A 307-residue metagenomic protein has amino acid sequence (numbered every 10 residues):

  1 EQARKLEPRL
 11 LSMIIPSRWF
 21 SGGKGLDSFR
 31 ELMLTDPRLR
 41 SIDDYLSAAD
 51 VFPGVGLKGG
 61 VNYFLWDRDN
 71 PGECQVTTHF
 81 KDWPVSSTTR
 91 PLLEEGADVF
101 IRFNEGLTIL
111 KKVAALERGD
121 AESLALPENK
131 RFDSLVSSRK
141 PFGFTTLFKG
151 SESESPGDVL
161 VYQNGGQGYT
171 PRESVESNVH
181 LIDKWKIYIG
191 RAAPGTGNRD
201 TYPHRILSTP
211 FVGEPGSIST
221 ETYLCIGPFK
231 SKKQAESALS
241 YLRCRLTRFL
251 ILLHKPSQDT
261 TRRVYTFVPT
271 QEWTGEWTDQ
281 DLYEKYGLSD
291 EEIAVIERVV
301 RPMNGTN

Functional and structural regions predicted by a protein language model:
E1-D50, N62-W66, A238: Conserved Class I SAM-dependent methyltransferase catalytic core
S12, E292-V295: A generic structural-conservation signal
F20-S21, T196-N198, M303: Flexible loop/turn segments at secondary-structure boundaries
A48-E292: C-terminal substrate-recognition regions of SAM-dependent nucleic acid methyltransferases
A294-N307: Short, amphipathic C-terminal "tail helix"
